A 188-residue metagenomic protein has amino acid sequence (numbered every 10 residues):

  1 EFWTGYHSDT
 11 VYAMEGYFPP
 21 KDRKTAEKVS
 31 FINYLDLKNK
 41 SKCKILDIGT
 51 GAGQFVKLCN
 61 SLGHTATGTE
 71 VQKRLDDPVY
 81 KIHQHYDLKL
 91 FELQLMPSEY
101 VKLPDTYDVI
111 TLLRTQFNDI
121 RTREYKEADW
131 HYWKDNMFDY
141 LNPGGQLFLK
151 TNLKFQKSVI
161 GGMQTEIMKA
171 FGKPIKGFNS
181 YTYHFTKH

Functional and structural regions predicted by a protein language model:
P20-K42: Conserved alpha-helix/loop element of class I SAM-dependent methyltransferases that forms part of the SAM/SAH-binding
K42-G51: Conserved class I S-adenosyl-L-methionine
A52-H64: Conserved SAM-binding loop of SAM-dependent methyltransferases across substrates and taxa, primarily the Class I
T65-E70: Conserved SAM-binding motif I beta-strand of class I
Y100-I110: A short acidic, Gly/Pro-enriched loop at the edge of an enzyme's catalytic core that lines a small-molecule cofactor
D108-E127: A short SAM/SAH-binding and catalytic strip from SAM-dependent methyltransferases
E127-P143: A short glycine-rich, Lys/Arg-flanked "PGG" loop and its adjoining helix->strand segment in the class I
G144-N152: Conserved beta-strand signature within the Rossmann-like core of class I S-adenosyl-L-methionine
